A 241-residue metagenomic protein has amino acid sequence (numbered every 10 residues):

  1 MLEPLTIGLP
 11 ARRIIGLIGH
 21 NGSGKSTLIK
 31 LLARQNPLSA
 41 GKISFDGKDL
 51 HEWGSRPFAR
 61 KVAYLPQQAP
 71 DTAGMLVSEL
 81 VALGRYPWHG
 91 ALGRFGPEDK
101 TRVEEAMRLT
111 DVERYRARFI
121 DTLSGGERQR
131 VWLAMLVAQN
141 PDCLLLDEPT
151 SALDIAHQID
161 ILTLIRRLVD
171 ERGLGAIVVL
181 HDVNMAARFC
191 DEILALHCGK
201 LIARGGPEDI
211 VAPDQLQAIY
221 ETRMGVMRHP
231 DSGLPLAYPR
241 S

Functional and structural regions predicted by a protein language model:
I18-H20: The feature captures the beta-strand-to-loop junction immediately N-terminal to the Walker
A33: Helix-to-loop junction immediately C-terminal to a conserved catalytic motif
G41-D49, F58: Conserved ABC transporter NBD signature motif
A82, P97-Y115, N140: Conserved ABC ATPase "signature" region
R94, F119-L123, E127: Conserved ABC ATPase signature
L144-E148: Catalytic Walker B motif of ABC-type/P-loop ATPase nucleotide-binding domains
